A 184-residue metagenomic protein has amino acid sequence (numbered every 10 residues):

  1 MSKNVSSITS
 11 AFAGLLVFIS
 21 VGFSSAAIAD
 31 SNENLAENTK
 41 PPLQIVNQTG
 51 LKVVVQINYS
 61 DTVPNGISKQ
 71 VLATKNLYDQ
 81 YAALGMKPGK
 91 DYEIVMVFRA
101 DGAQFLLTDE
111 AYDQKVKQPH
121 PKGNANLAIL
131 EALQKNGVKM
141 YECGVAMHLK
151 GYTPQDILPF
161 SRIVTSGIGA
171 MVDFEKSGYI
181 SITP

Functional and structural regions predicted by a protein language model:
S2-A13: Bacterial N-terminal signal peptides that target proteins for export
A11-F23: Bacterial N-terminal signal peptides
A27-P184: Secreted/extracellular ectodomain signature
